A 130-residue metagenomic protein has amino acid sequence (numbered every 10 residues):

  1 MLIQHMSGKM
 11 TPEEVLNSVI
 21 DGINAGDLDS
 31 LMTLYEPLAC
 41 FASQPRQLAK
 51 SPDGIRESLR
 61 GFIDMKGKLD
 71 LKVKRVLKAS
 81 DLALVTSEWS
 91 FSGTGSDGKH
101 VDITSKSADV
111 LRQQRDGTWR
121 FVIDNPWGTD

Functional and structural regions predicted by a protein language model:
M1-M6, V19-I23: Juxtamembrane and targeting peptides
E13, D21, L28-S80, D102: A solvent-exposed, acidic/Ser-Thr-rich amphipathic alpha-helical stretch
Y35, W89-F91, N125: Short beta-strand segments enriched in hydrophobic/aromatic residues within well-folded beta-rich domains
S43, G95, Q114: Acidic surface patches and DE-rich sequence motifs
S80-F91: A short hydrophobic beta-strand element
S92-D102: Short, cysteine-centered beta-strand-loop-beta hairpins and adjacent loop/turn segments enriched in charged/polar
T104-D130: Short beta-strand edge/turn micro-motifs at domain boundaries
